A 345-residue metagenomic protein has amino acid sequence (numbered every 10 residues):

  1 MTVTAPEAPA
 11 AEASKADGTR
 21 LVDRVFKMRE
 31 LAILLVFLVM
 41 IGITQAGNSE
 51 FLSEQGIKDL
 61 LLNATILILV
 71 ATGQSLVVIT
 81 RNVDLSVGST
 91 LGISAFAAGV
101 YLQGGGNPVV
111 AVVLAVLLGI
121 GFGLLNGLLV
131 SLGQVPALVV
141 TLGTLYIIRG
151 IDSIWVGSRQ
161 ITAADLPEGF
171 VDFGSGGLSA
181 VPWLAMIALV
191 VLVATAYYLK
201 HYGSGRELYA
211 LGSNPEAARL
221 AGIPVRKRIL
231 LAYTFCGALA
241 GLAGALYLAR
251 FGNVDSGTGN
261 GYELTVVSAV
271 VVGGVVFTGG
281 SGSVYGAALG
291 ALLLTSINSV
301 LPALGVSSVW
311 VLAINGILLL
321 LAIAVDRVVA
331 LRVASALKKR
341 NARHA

Functional and structural regions predicted by a protein language model:
M1-G42, S213, L220-K227, L301-A345: Cytosolic-side transmembrane-helix boundaries in multi-pass membrane proteins
V22-V25, V78-V83, Q103, I120-T162 (+3 more regions): Short loop segments and helix-boundary regions at transmembrane helix junctions of multi-pass inner-membrane proteins
I33-Q45, Q74, L145, R149-G150 (+5 more regions): Hydrophobic core segments of alpha-helical transmembrane domains in multi-pass membrane transport and ion-translocation
L38-G104, L128-V135, A269-V270, G274-V284 (+1 more regions): Single transmembrane alpha-helix segments in multi-pass membrane proteins
A64-G73, S89-I93, L124, Y146 (+6 more regions): Hydrophobic alpha-helical segments embedded in the membrane of multi-pass proteins
N107-A115, G121-N126, V130, G177-V254: Helix-loop-helix "hairpin" substructures at the membrane interface of multi-pass membrane proteins
A137-H201, R228-L231, R250-G259, A303 (+1 more regions): Transmembrane helix-bundle core of multi-pass membrane transporters and related energy-transducing complexes
T234, A240, R250-N315: Transmembrane alpha-helical segments in multi-pass inner-membrane proteins
